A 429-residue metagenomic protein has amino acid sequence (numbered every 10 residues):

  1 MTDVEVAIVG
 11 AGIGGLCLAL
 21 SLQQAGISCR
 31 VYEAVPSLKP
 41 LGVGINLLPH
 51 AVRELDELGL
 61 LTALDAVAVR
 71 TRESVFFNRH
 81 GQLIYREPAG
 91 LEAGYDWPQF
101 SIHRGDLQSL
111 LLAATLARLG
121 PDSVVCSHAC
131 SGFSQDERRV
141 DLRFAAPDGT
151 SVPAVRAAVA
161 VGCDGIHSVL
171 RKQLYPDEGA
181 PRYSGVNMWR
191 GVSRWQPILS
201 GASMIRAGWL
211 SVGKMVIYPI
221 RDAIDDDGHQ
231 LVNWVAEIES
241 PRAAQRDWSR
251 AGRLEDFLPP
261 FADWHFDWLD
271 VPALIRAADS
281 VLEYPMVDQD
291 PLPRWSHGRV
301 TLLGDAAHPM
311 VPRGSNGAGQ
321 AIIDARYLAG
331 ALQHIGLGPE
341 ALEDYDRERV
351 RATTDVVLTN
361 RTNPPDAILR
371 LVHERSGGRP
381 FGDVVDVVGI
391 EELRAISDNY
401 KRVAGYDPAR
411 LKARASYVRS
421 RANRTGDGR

Functional and structural regions predicted by a protein language model:
M1-V6, Q23, H50-Y175, G179-V192 (+3 more regions): Conserved N-terminal helical subregion
T2-V4, G81, G314-S315, G330-R429: C-terminal helical "tail/cap" subdomain of flavin- and related membrane-associated enzymes
D3, A7-G26, R30-V35, V161-G162 (+4 more regions): Conserved mid-domain beta->alpha element of the FAD-binding
S37-R53: Conserved N-terminal glycine-rich FAD pyrophosphate-binding loop of Rossmann-like flavoproteins
L38-K39, V169-L170, P309-V311: Catalytic P-loop NTPase motifs of RecA-like helicase/translocase cores
F77, S203-A243, F261, M286: Active-site substrate-recognition segment that forms the wall of the catalytic cavity or substrate channel
W195-G201, A223-D225, I335: Short helix-loop capping/hinge motifs at secondary-structure junctions, enriched in acidic/polar residues
D247-S280: Flavin-binding catalytic cores
